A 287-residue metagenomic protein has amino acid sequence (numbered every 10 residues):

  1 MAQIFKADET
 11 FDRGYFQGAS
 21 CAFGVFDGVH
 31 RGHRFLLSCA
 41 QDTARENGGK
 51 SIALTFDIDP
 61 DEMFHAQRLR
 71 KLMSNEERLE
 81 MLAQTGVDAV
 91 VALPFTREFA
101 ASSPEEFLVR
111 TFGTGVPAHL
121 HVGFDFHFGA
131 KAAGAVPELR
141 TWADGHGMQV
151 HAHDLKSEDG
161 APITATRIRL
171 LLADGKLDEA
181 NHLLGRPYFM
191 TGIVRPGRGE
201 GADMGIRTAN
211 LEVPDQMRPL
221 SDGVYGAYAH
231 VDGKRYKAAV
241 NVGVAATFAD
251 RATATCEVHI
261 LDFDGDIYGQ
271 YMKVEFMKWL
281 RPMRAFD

Functional and structural regions predicted by a protein language model:
A2-F11, V91: Short acidic-hydrophobic, aromatic-tinged amphipathic segments that line or gate anion-handling sites
D12-S74: N-terminal catalytic cores of NTP/NDP-binding nucleotidyl/phosphoryl-transfer enzymes
H30, L82, L120, A180 (+1 more regions): Residue-level signal for inorganic ion chemistry
R70-R78, A101-L108: Glycine-rich, highly charged phosphate/nucleotide-binding loops
E77-V91: A glycine-rich helix N-cap at a beta->alpha junction
E98-R207, A285: Classical nucleotidyltransferase
G197-D287: Phosphate/ribose-recognition catalytic cores of enzymes acting on nucleotide-derived substrates
